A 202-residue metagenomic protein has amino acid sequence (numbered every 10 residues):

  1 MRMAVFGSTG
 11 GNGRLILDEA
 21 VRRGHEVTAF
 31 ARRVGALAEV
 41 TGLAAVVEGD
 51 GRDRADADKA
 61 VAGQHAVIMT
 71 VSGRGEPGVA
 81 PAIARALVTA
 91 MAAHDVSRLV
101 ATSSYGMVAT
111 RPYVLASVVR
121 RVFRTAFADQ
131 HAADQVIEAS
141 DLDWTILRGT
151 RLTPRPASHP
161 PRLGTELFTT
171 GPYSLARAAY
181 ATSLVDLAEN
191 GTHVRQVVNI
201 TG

Functional and structural regions predicted by a protein language model:
M3-R23: N-terminal Rossmann NAD(P)H-binding glycine-rich loop of SDR-like oxidoreductase domains
A4, T28, T145: Conserved beta-strand positions in the Rossmann-like core of class I SAM-dependent methyltransferases
F30-G35, D50-G51: N-terminal Rossmann-fold cofactor-binding loop
A45-H65: Conserved Rossmann-fold cofactor-binding substructure of NAD(P)-dependent oxidoreductases
M69-L99, A128-A132: NAD(P)-cofactor binding segment of oxidoreductase domains
V79, I83, L147, Y173-V185 (+1 more regions): Substrate-positioning beta->alpha
A109, P156-P161, A178, L187-Q196: Glycine/proline-rich active-site loop of Rossmann-fold NAD(P)-dependent oxidoreductases
Q135-P156: Conserved beta-loop-beta element that borders a ligand/cofactor-binding pocket
